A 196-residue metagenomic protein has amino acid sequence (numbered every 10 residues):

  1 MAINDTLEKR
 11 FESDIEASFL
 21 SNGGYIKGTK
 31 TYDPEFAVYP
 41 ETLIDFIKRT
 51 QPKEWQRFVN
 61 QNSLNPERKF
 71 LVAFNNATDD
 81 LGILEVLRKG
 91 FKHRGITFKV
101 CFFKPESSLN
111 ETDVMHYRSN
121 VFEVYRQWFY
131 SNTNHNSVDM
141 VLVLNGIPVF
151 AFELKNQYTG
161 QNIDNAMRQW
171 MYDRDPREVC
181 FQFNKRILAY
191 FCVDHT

Functional and structural regions predicted by a protein language model:
M1-T196: An alpha-helical interface "stripe"
